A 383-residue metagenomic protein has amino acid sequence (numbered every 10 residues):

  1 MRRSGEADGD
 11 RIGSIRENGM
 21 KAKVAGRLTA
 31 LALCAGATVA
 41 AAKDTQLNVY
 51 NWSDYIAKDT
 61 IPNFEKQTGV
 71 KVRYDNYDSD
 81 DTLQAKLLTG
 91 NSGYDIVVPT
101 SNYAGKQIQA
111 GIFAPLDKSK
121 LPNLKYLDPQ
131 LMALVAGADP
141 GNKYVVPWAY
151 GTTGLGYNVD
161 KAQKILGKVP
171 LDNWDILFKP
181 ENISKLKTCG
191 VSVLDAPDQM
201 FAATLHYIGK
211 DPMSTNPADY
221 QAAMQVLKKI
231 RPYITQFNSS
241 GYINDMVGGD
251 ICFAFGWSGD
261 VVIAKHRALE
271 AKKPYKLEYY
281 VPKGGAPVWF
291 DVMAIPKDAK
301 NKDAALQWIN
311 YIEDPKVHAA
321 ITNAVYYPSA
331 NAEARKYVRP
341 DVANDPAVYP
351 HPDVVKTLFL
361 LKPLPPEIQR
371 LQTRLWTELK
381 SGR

Functional and structural regions predicted by a protein language model:
N18-T29: Bacterial N-terminal signal peptides that target proteins for export
T38-A42: Sec/Tat signal peptide C-region and signal peptidase I cleavage site
K43-Q107: Early extracytoplasmic/lumenal segment of secretory-pathway proteins
V98-A104, I108-Y233, N238-V247: Extracytoplasmic ligand-binding site segments that recognize negatively charged/polar headgroups
G156-K161, L205-G209, W289-N301, A320: A bilobed periplasmic-binding-protein/Venus flytrap-type ligand-binding module shared by bacterial periplasmic
T235-D298, R335-A347: Extracytoplasmic/periplasmic substrate-binding proteins
N244, P352-R383: Conserved C-terminal helix/tail region of periplasmic/extracytoplasmic solute-binding proteins
D291, P296-T357: Mature extracytoplasmic/periplasmic domains
